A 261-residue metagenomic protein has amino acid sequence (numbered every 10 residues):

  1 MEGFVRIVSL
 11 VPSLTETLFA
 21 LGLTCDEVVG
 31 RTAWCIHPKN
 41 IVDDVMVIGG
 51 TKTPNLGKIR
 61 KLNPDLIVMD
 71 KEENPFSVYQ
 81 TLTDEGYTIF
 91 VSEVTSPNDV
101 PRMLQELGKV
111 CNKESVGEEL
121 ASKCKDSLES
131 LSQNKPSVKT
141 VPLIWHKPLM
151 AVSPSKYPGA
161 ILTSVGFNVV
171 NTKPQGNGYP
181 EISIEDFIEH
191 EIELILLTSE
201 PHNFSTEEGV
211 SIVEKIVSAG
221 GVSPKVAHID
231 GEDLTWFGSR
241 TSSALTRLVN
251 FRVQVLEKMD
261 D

Functional and structural regions predicted by a protein language model:
M1-D261: N-terminal ligand-binding lobe of clamshell/alpha-beta domains
